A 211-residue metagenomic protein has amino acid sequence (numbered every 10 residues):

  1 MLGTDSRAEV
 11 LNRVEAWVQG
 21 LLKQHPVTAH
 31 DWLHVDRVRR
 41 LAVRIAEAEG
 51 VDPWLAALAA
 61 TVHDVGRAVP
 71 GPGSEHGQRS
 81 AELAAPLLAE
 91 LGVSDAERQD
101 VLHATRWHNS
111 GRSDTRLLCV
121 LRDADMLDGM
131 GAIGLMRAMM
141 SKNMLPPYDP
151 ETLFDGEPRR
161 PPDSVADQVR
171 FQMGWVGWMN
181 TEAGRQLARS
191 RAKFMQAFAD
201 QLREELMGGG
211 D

Functional and structural regions predicted by a protein language model:
L2-E9, Q24-V51, V62, S110-D211: Divalent metal-dependent phosphate-bond-processing catalytic cores, especially two-metal-ion Mg2+/Mn2+ enzymes that act
V10, V14, V51-L58: Short coil-to-beta-strand
E15-P26: Small/polar-rich, solvent-exposed N-terminal microdomains that initiate assembly or binding
W32, D36, A57, D95-R106 (+2 more regions): Short, well-structured alpha-helical segments
V38, V43, H76-E90: An active-site-proximal "capping" alpha-helix that borders the catalytic cofactor pocket
P53-G71, H76-S80, A84, D100-G111: His-Asp-centered metal-binding catalytic motifs of divalent-metal-dependent phosphohydrolases/nucleases
L91-D95, E182: Inter-helical turn/loop segments and adjacent helix faces that build the functional surface of alpha-helical bundle
